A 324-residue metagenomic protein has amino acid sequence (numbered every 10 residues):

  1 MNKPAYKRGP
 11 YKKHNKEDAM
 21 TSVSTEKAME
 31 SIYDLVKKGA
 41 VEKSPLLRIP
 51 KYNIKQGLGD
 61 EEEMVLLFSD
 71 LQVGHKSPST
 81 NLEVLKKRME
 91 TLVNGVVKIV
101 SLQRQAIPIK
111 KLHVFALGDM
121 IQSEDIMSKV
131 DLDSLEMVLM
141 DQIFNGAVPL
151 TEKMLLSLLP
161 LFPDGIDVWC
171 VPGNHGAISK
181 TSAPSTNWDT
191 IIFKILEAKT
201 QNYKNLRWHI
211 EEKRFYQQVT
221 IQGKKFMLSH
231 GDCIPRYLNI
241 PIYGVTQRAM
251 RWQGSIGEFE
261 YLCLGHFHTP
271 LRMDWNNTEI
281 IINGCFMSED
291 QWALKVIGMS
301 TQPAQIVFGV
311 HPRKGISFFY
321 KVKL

Functional and structural regions predicted by a protein language model:
K7-K153: N-terminal active-site segment of His-dependent metallophosphoesterases
L47-Y52, I107, V148-P149, L158-L161 (+3 more regions): Catalytic phosphate/metal-binding cores of nucleic-acid and nucleotide-processing enzymes, i.e., regions that mediate
V65-L67, V114-A116, C170, M227 (+1 more regions): Residue-level marker for buried hydrophobic side chains located in beta-strands that build the well-ordered beta-sheet
D70, D119, T151, G173 (+3 more regions): Divalent metal-coordination and catalytic microenvironments
P78-M89, M120-I210: Active-site neighborhood of divalent metal-dependent phosphoester bond hydrolases
V96-P108, G118, L158-P163, Q201-K204 (+1 more regions): Alpha-helix termini
I109-H113, D164-V168, E260: Residue-level recognition of the N-termini of beta-strands and the immediately preceding loop/turn
T186-T190, E197-F215, I221-L324: Conserved beta-sheet core of the metallophosphoesterase superfamily
